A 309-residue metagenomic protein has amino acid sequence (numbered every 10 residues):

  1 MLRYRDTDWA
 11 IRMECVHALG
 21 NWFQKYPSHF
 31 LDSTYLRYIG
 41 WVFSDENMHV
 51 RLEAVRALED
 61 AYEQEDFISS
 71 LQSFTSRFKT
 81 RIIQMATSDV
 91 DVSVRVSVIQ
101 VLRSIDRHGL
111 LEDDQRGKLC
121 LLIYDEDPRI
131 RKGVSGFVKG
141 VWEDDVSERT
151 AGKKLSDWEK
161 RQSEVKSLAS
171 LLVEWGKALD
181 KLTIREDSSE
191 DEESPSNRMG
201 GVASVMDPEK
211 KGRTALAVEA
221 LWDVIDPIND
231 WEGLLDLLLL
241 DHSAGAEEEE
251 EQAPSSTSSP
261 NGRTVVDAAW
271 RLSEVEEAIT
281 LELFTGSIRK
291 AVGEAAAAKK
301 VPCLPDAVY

Functional and structural regions predicted by a protein language model:
M1-Y309: Extended alpha-solenoid helical-repeat scaffolds
